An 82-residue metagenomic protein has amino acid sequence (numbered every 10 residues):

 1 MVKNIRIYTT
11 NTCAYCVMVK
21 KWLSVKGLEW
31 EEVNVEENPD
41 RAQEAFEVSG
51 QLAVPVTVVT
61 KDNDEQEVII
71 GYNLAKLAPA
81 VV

Functional and structural regions predicted by a protein language model:
M1-K26: Local sequence-structure signature of Cys/Sec-based thiol-disulfide redox active-site neighborhoods
V17, K21, Q43, E67 (+1 more regions): Alpha-helical elements of the RecA-like P-loop NTPase motor core of helicases
E29: Residue-level detector of anion-binding/catalytic polar loops
V35-L52, A80-V81: Thioredoxin-like thiol-disulfide oxidoreductase module
K61-V82: Non-catalytic, surface beta->alpha helical segment in thiol-disulfide oxidoreductase systems
